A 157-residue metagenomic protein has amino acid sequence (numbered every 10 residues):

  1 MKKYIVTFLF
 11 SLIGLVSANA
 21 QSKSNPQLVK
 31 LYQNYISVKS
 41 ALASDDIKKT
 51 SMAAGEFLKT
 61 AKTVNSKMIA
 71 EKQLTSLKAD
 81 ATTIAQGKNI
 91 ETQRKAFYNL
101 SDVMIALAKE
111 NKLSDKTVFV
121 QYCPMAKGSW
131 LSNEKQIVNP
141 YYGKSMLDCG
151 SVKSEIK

Functional and structural regions predicted by a protein language model:
M1-S24: Bacterial Sec-dependent N-terminal signal peptides
N19-K157: Intrinsically disordered, low-complexity terminal tails/loops enriched in metal-binding residues
